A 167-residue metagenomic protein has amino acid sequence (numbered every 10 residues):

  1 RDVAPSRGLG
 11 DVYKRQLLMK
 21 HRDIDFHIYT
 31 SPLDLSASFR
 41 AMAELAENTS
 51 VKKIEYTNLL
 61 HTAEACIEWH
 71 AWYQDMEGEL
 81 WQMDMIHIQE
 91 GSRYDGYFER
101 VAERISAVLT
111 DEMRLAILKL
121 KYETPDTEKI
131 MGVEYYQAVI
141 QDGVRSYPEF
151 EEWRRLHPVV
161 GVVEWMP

Functional and structural regions predicted by a protein language model:
D2-L9, Y13: Single conserved hydrophobic/aromatic residue that forms the stacking wall/gate of nucleotide- or nucleobase-binding
D11-L17, Y56-H61: Short, solvent-exposed loop/turn elements at beta->coil junctions and helix N-caps that rim active or binding pockets
K14, I28-P32, D75, Q89: Short, flexible loop/turn elements at secondary-structure junctions
M19-M42: Catalytic metal-binding acidic patch
P32-S36, G78-E79, E90-R93: Short, charged/polar surface micro-motifs in flexible loops or helix N-caps
T49-Q89: Conserved catalytic core of two-metal-ion nucleotidyltransferases
Q82-P167: Catalytic cores of NTP-dependent nucleotidyl/adenyl transfer enzymes across multiple folds
